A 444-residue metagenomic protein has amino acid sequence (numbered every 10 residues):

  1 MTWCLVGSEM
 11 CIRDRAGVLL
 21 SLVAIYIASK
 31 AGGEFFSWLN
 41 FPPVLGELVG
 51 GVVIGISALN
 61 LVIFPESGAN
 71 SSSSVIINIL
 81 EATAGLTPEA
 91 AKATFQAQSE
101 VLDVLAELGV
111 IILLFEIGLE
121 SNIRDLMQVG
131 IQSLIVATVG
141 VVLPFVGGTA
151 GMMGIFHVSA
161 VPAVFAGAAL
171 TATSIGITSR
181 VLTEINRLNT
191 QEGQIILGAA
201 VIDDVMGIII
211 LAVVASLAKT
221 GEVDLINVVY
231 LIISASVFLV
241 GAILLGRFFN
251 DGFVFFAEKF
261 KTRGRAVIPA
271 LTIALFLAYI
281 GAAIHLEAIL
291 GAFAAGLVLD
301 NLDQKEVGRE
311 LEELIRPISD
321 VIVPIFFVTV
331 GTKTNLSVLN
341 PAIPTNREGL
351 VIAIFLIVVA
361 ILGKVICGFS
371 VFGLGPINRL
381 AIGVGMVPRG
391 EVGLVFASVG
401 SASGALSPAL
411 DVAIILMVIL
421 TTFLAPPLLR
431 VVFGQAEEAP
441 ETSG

Functional and structural regions predicted by a protein language model:
M1-G7, I12: Single conserved hydrophobic/aromatic residue that forms the stacking wall/gate of nucleotide- or nucleobase-binding
L19, V23-I27, L45, L105-L113 (+13 more regions): Residue-level signal for the membrane-embedded core of alpha-helical transmembrane segments, especially mid-helix
L19-A24, L45-V49, S133-T138, A163-A166 (+9 more regions): Hydrophobic alpha-helical transmembrane segments
I27-F41, L61, L119, I123 (+4 more regions): Transmembrane alpha-helices that form the ion-translocation and gating core of multi-pass ion transport proteins
E47-L59, I135-T149, G198-A212, T262-A278 (+2 more regions): Small-residue-rich segments of transmembrane alpha-helices in multi-pass membrane proteins, especially helix faces
I54-Q132, F255-T262, P269-A353: Membrane-interface junctions of multi-pass transporters
L188-D204, L225-V228, V307-L311, N378-G383 (+1 more regions): Membrane-interface alpha-helices at helix entry/exit sites of multi-pass transporters
V213-T220, S398-S403: Transmembrane alpha-helix termini and helix-breaking/packing motifs in multi-pass membrane transporters
